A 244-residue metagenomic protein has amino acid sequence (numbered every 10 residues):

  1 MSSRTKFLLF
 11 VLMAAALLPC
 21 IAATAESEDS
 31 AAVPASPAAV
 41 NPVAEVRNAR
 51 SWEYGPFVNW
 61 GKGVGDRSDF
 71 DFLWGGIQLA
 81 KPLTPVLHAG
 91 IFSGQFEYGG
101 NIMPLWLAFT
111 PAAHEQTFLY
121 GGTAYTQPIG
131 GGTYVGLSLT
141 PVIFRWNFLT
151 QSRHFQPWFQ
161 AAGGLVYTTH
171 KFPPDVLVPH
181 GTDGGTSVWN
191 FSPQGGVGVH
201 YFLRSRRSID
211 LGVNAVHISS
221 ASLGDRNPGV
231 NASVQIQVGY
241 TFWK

Functional and structural regions predicted by a protein language model:
M1-V46: Cleavable N-terminal export/targeting peptides
P42-S51, T84-F96, L149-Q156, L203-I209: Short loop/turn motifs that connect adjacent beta-strands in outer-membrane beta-barrel proteins
R50, D69-G75, T133-T140, F155 (+2 more regions): Residues that define the transmembrane beta-barrel architecture of outer-membrane proteins
Y54-V58, F96-I102, P157-G163, G195-V197 (+2 more regions): Membrane-embedded beta-strand positions of outer-membrane beta-barrel proteins
V58-V64, I102-A108, G163-K171, A215-S219 (+1 more regions): Transmembrane beta-strands of outer-membrane beta-barrel pores
K62-G65, Y125-G132, L177-G185, A221-P228: Extracellular loop and loop/strand-boundary signature of outer-membrane beta-barrel proteins
K81, W146-F148, V199-Y201, Y240-F242: Residue-level signature of outer-membrane beta-barrel architecture
V230-K244: Outer-membrane beta-barrel "beta-signal"
